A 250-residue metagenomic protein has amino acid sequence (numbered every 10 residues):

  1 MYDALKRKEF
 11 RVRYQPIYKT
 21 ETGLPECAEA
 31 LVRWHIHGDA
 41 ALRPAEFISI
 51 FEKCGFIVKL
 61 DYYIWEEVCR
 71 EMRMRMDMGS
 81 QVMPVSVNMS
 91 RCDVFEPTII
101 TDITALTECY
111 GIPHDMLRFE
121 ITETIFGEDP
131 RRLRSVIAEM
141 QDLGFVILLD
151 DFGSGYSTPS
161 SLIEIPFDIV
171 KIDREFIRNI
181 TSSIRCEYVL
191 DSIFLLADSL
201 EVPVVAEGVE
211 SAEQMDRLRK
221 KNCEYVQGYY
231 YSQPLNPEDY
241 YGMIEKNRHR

Functional and structural regions predicted by a protein language model:
M1-Q15: Short, basic/aromatic recognition patches
R13-S49, V68, I125, D168-V170: A short, well-structured catalytic beta-strand-centered motif of the EAL phosphodiesterase domain for c-di-GMP
K19-E29, C54-R132, G208: Catalytic core of bacterial c-di-GMP phosphodiesterases, primarily the EAL and HD-GYP domains, capturing alpha-helical
T20-L24, H37-D39, S90-P97, M116-R131 (+1 more regions): EAL-family c-di-GMP phosphodiesterase catalytic domain
I48-S49, V58, R134, A138 (+1 more regions): Conserved long alpha-helical elements within nucleotide-processing catalytic cores of c-di-GMP signaling and class III
